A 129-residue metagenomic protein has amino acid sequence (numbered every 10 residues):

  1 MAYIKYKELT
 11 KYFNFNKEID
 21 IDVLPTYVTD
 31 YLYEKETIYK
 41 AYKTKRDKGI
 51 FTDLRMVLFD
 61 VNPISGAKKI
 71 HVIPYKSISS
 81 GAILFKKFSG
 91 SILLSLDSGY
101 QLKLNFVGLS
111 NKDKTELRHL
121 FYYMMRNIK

Functional and structural regions predicted by a protein language model:
M1-G49: Anionic N-terminal interaction surfaces
Y3-V23, I64-K129: Acidic, Ser/Thr- and proline-rich intrinsically disordered linker/docking segments of eukaryotic scaffolds
K40-I64: Conserved beta-hairpin
